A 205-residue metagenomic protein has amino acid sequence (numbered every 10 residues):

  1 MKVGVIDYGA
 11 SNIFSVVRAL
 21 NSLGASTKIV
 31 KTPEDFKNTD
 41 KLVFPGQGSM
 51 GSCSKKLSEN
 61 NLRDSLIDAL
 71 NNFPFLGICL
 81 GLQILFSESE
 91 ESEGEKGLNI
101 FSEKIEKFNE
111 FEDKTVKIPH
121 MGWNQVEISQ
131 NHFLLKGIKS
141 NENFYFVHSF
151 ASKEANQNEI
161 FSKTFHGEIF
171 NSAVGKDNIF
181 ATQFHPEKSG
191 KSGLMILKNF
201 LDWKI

Functional and structural regions predicted by a protein language model:
M1-G4: Extreme N-terminal starter segment of soluble prokaryotic enzymes
T27-N38: Short acidic low-complexity segments
F36-G46: Short acidic/histidine-rich motifs immediately flanking catalytic phosphotransfer sites in two-component signaling
G48-H120: Cysteine-nucleophile active-site neighborhood
S89-H166: Pocket-forming structural segment of enzyme catalytic cores
N141, G175-I179: Beta-strand-turn-beta hairpins that frame and shape the catalytic cleft of phosphate-ester-processing enzymes
E168-K176: Short, surface-exposed beta-strand/loop micro-motifs that present aromatic residues
T182-I205: Acyltransferase
